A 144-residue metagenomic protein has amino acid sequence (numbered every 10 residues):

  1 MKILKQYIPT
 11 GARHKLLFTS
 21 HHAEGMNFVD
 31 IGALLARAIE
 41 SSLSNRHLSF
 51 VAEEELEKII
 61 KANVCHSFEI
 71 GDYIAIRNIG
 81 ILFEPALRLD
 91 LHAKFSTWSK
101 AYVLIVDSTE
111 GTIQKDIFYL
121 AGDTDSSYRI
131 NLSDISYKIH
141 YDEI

Functional and structural regions predicted by a protein language model:
M1-N63: Conserved P-loop
I8-T10, C65-E69, F95-K100, L132: Conserved catalytic network of the ASCE P-loop NTPase/AAA+ motor domain
R13-L17, I70-I76, Y102-L104: Generic beta-sheet signal
L17-H22, G32, N78-E84, V106-T109: Structural motif
I59-H66, A86-H92: A short, acidic, amphipathic alpha-helical segment used as a generic capping/interface helix at domain edges
I60-I74, S136-I144: Extended, charge-rich low-complexity interaction segments
F68-L87: Conserved P-loop NTPase "ATPase switch" module shared by AAA+ and STAND
I81-I144: Replace "adjacent to P-loop NTPase cores in ATP/GTP-dependent enzymes" with "adjacent to NTP-binding cores
